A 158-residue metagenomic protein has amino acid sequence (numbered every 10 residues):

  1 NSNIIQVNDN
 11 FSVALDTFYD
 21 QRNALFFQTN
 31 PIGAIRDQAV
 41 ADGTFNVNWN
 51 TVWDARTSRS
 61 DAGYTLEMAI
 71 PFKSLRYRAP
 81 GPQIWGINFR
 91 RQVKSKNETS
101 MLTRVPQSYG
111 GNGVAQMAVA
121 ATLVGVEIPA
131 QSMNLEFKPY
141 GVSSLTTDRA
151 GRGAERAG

Functional and structural regions predicted by a protein language model:
N1-G158: Structural preference for beta-rich elements and adjacent junctions enriched in aromatics
